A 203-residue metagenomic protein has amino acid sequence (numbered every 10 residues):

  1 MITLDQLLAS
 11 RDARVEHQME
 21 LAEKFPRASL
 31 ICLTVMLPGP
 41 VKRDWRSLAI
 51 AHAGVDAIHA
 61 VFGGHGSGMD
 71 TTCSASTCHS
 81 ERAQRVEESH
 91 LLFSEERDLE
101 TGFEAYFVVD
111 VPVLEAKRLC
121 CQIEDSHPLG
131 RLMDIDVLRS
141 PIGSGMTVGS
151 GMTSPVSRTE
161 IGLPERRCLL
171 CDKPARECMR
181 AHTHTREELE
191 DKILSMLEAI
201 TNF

Functional and structural regions predicted by a protein language model:
M1-G64, H90: General detector of N-terminal leader/presequence modules that precede the first folded domain
Q18-A22, E95, S157-R158: Short beta-strand/turn micro-motifs at beta-sheet edges
A28-L30, V35, I50-D70, H90-R131: Interaction interfaces in information-processing and related assembly proteins
L37-K42, V111-V113, P174-E177: A generic structural motif
G68-D70, E87-S89, G145, G151: A cross-taxon signal for low-complexity, glycine/charged-rich
P128-I142, M152-F203: Cys/His-clustered metal-coordination modules, chiefly Zn-binding fingers
